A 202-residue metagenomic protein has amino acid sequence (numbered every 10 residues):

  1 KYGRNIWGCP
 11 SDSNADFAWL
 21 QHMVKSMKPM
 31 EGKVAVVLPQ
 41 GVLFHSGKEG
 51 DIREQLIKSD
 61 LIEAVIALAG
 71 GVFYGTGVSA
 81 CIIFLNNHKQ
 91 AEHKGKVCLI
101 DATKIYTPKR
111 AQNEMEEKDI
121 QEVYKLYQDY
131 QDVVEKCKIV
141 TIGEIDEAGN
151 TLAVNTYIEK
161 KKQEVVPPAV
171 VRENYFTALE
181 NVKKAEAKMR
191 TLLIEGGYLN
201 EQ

Functional and structural regions predicted by a protein language model:
K1-Q202: A conserved structural/catalytic subdomain of Rossmann-like adenosyl-cofactor enzymes
